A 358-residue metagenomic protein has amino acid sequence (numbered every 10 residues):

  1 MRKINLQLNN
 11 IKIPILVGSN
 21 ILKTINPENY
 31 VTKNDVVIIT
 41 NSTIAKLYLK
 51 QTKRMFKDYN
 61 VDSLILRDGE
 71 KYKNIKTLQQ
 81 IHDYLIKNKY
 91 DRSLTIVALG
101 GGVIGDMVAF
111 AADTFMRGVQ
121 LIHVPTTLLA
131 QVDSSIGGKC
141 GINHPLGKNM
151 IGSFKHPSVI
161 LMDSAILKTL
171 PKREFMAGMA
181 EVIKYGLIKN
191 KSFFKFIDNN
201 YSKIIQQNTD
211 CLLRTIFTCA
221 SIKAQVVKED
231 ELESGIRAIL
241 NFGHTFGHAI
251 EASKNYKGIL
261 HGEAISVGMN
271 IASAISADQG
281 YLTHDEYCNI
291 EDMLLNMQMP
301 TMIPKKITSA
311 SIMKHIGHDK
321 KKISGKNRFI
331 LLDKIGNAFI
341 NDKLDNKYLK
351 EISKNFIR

Functional and structural regions predicted by a protein language model:
M1-T95: ATP/NTP phosphate-donor binding region
Q7, L16, L22, F110-K203: A glycine/threonine-rich phosphate-anchoring loop and its flanking beta-alpha core in nucleotide/phosphate-binding
K12, A180-V182, Y281-R358: C-terminal charged capping/lid subdomain of soluble metabolic enzymes
D68-G69, L99-G101, F242-G243: Glycine-rich beta-strand-to-loop/alpha-helix junction loops that act as flexible
H82-L99, V108-H123: Non-catalytic interfacial helical region
V103-A109, Q131, H248-A249: Short glycine/serine/threonine-rich phosphate/pyrophosphate-binding segments that cradle anionic phosphate groups
K195, N200-A310: Active-site segments that bind and position negatively charged phosphate/pyrophosphate groups
